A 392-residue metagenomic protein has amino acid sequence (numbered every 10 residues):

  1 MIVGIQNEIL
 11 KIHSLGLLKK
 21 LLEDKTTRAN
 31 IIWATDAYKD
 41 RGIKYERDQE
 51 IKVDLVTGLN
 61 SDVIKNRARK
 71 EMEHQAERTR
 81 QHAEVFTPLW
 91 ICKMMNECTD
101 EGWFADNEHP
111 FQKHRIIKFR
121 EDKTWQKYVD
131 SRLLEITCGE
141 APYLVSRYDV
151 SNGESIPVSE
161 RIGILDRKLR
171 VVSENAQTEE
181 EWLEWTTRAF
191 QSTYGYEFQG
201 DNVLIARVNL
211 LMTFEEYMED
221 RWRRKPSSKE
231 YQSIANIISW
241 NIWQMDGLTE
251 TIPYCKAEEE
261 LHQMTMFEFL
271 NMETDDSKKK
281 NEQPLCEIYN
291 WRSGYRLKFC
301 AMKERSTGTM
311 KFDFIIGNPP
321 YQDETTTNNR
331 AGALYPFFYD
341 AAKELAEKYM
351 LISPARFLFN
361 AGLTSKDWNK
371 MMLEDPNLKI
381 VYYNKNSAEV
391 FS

Functional and structural regions predicted by a protein language model:
I2-I380, N386-V390: SAM-dependent methyltransferase catalytic region
